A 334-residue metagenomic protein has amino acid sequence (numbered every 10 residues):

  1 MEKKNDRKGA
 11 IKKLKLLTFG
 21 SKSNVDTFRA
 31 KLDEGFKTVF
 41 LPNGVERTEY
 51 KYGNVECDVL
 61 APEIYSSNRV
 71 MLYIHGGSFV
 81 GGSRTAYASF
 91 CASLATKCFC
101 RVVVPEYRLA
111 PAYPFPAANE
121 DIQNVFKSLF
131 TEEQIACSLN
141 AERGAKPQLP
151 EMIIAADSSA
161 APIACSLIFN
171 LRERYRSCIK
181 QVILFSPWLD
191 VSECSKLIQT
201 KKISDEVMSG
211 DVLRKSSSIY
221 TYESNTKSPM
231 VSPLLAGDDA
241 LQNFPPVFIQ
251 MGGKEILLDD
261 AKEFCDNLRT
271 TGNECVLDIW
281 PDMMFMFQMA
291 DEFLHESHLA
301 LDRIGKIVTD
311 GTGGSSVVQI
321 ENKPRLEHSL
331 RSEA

Functional and structural regions predicted by a protein language model:
M1-E2, A112: Broad phosphate/nucleotide-binding scaffolds in NTP-utilizing and phosphate-metabolizing enzymes
E2-Y50: An N-terminal hydrophobic leader/cap segment in hydrolases
E46, K51-D58, P62-A334: Alpha/beta-hydrolase superfamily serine-hydrolase fold, recognizing
